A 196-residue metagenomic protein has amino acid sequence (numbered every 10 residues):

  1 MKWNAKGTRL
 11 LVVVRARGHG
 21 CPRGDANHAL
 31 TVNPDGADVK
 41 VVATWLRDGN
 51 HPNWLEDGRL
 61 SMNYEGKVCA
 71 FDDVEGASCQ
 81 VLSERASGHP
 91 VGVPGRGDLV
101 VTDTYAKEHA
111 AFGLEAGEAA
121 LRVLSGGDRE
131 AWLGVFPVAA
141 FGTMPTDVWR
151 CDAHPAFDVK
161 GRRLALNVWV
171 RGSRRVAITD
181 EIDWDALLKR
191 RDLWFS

Functional and structural regions predicted by a protein language model:
M1-L11, H51-M62, P90-D103, P155-R163 (+1 more regions): Blade-terminus and WD-like Trp-Asp/Gly-His loop motifs, strongest in beta-propeller folds
M1-V41: Loop-centered beta-sheet repeat module
G20-N27, M62-E65, A111-G117, R171-R174: Short, solvent-exposed loop/turn segments at conserved positions within beta-propeller repeat blades
A26-D35, A70, E115-G127, I178-A186: Beta-propeller blade signature
A43-N50, V81-P94, D128-F157, R191-F195: Conserved blade-ending motifs and adjacent loop-strand segments that build the rim/top face of beta-propeller domains
K67-C69, S83-V135: Loop/turn-rich, solvent-exposed surfaces of beta-rich toroidal or solenoidal domains
C151-S196: Blade-level signature of beta-propeller repeat domains, shared across WD40, Kelch, NHL, RCC1 and BNR/Asp-box propellers
